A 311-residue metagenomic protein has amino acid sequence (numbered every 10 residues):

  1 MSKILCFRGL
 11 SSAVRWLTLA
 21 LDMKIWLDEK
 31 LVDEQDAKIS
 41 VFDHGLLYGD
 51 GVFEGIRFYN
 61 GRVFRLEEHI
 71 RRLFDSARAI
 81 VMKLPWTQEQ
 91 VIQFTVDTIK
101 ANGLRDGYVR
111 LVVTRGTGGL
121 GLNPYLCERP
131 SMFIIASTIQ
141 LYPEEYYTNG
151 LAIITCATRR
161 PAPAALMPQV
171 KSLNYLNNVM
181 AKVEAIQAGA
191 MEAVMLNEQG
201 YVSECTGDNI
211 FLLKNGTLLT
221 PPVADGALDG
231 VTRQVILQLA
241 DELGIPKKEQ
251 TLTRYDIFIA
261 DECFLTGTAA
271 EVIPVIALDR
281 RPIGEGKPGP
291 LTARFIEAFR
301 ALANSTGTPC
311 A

Functional and structural regions predicted by a protein language model:
I4-G9, W16-V194, E198-Y201, L228 (+1 more regions): Conserved alpha/beta cores of soluble small-molecule-handling proteins
A193-V194, Y201-V223, D229: Glycine- and Gly-Pro-enriched alpha-helical subdomains that act as flexible, kink-prone "lid/hinge" or packing modules
T232-R233: Secondary-structure junction motif
